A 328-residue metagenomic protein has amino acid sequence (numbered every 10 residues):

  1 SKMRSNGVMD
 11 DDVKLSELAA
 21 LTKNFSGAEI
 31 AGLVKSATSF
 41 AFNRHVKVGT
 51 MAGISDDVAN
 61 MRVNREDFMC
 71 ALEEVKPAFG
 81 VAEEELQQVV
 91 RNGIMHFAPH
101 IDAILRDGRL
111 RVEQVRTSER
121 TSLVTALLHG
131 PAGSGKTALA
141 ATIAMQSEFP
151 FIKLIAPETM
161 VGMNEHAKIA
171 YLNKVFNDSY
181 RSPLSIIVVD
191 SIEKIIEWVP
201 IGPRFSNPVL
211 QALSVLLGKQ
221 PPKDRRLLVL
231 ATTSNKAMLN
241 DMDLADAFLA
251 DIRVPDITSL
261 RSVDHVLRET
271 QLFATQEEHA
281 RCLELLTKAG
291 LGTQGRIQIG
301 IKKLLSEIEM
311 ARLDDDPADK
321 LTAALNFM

Functional and structural regions predicted by a protein language model:
S1-W198, F205-M328: AAA+ P-loop ATPase motor domain of ring mechanoenzymes
